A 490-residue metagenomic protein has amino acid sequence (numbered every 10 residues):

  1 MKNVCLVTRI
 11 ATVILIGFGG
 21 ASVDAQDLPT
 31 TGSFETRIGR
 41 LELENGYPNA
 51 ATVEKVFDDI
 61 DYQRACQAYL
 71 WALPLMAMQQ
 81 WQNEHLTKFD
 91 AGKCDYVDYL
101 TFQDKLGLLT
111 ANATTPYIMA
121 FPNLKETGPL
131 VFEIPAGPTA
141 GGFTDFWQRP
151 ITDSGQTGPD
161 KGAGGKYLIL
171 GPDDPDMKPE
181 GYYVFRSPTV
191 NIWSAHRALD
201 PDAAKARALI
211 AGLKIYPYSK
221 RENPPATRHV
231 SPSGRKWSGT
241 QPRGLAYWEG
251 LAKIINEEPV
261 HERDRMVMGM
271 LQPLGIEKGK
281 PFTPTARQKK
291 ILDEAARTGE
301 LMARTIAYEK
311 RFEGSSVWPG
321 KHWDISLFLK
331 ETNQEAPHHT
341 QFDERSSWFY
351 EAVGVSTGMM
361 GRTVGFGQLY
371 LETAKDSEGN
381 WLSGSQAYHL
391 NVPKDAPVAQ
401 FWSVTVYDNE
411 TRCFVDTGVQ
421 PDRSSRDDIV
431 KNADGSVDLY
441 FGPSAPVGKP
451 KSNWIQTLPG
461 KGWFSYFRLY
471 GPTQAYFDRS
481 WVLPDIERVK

Functional and structural regions predicted by a protein language model:
M1-V7: N-terminal secretory signal peptides that target proteins for export/translocation
T8-G19: Bacterial N-terminal signal peptides
V23-K490: A compositional/structural signature for long, glycine/proline-rich flexible linkers and loops on extracytoplasmic
